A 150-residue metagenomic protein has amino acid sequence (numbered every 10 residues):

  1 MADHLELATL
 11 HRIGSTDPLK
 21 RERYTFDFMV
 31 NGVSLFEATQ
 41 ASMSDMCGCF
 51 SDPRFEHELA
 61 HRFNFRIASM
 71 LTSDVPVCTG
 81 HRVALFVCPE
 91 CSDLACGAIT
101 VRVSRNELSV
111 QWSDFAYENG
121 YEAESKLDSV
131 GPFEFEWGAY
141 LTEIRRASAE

Functional and structural regions predicted by a protein language model:
M1-E150: Intrinsically disordered, low-complexity acidic regions enriched in Pro/Ser/Thr
